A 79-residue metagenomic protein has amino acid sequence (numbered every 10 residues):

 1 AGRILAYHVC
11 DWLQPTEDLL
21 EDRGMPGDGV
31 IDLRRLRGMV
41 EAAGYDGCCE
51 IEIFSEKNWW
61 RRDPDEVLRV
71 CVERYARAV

Functional and structural regions predicted by a protein language model:
A1-V79: Histidine-acidic metal/acid-base catalytic patches
